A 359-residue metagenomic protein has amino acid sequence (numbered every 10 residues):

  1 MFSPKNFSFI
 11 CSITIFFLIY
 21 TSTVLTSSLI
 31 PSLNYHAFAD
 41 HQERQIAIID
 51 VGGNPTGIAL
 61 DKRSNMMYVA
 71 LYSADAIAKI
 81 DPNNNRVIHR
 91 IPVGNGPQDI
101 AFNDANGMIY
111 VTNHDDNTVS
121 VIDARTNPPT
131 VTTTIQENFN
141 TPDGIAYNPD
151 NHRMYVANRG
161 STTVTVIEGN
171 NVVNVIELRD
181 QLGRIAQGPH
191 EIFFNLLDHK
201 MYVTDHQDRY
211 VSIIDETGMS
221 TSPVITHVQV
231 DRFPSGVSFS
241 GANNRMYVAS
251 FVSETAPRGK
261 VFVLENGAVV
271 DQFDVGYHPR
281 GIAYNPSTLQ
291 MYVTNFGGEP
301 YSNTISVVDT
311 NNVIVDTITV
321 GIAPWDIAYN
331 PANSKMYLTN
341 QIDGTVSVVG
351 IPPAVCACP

Functional and structural regions predicted by a protein language model:
F2-T21: Bacterial N-terminal signal peptides that target proteins for export
F9, T26-S27: Short, solvent-exposed linear motifs at loop/edge-of-secondary-structure regions
T14, V24-T26, A37: Cleavable N-terminal signal peptides
Y20, L29, L33-P359: Predominantly soluble domains enriched in secretory-pathway, periplasmic, or organellar proteins
